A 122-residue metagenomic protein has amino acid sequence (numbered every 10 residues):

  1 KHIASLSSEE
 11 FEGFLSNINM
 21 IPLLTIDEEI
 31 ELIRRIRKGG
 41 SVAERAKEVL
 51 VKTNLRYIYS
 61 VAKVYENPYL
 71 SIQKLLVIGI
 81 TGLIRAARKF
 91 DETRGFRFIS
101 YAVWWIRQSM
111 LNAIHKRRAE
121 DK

Functional and structural regions predicted by a protein language model:
H2-K122: Alpha-helical promoter-recognition and RNA polymerase-docking modules of transcription initiation factors, dominated by
